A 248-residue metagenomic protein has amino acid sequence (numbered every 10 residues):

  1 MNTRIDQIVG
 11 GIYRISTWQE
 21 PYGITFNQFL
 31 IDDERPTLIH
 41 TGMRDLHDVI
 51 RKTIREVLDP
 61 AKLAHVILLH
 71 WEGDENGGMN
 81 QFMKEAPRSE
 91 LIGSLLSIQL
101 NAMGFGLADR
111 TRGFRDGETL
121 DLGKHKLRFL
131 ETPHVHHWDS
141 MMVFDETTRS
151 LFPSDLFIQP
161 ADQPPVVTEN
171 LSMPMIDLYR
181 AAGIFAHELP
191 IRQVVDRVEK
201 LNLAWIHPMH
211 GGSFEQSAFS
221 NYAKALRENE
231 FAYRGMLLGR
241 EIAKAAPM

Functional and structural regions predicted by a protein language model:
N2-R55, M142-P153: Conserved beta-strand hairpin/beta-sheet module of binuclear metal-dependent hydrolase folds, prominently
Q7-G10, S89-S140, R180, A186-D196: Metallo-beta-lactamase
R14-E20, G42-R44, L68-H70, L127-P133 (+1 more regions): Short, flexible loop segments at the rims of nucleotide/cofactor-binding pockets, characterized by
I39-T41, L63-W71, L91-L95, L151-D155 (+2 more regions): Active-site neighborhood of phospho(di)ester-bond hydrolases with catalytic His/Asp-centered motifs
M43-R44, G73, I158, S213: Short, glycine/acidic-enriched loop or turn micro-motifs at the edges of active sites
L46-I92: Active-site metal-binding motif and surrounding structural segment of the metallo-beta-lactamase
P133-P208, G212-S217, N229-E230: Metallo-beta-lactamase
G211-M248: Binuclear metal-ion centers of metallo-dependent hydrolases, dominated by the metallo-beta-lactamase
